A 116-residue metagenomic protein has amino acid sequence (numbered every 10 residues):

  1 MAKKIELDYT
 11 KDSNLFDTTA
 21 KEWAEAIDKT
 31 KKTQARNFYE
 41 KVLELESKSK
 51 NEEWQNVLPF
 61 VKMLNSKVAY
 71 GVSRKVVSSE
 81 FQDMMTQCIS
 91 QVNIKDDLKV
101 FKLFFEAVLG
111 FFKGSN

Functional and structural regions predicted by a protein language model:
K3-F81: The feature represents the first ordered module of a protein
D83-N116: Amphipathic alpha-helical binding modules
